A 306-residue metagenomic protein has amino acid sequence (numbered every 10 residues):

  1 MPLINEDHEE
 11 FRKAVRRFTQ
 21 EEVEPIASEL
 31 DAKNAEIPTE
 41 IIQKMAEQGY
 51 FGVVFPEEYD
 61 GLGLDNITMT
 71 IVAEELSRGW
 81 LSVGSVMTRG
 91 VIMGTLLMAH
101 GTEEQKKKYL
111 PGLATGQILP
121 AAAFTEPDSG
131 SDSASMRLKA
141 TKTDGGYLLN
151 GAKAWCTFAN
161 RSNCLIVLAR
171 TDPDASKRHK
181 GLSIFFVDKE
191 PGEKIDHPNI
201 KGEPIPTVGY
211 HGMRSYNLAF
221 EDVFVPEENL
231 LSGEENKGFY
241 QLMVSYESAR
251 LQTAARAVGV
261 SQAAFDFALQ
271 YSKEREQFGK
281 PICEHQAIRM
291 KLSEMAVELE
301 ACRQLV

Functional and structural regions predicted by a protein language model:
M1-S85, K107-T115, L119: Amphipathic, small/basic residue-rich leader segments at the start of a protein or domain
L3-E6, F11, R78, P198-E300: Glycine-rich beta->alpha junctions and the first turn(s) of the following alpha-helix
R78, S129-S131, A154-N160, S248-Q252: Glycine-rich phosphate/pyrophosphate-binding beta-alpha loops
S85-E104, G130-S133: N-terminal glycine-rich flavin-associated loop
V86, L113, D128-S131, W155-F158 (+2 more regions): Short Gly/Pro-enriched turn/cap motifs at secondary-structure boundaries
G116-T125, L168: A short, Trp-centered hydrophobic/proline-enriched beta-strand micro-motif
L138-T141: A structural signal for short hydrophobic beta-strand segments in well-ordered beta-sheet cores
N150-I200: A short core secondary-structure module
